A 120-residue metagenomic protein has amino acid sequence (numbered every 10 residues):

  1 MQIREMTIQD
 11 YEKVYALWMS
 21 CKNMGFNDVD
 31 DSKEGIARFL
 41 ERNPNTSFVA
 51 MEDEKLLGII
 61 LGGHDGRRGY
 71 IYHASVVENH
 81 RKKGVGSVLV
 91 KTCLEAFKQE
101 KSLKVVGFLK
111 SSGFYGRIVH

Functional and structural regions predicted by a protein language model:
M1-V14: A short beta-loop-alpha structural element at the N-terminal edge of CoA-dependent acyl/N-acetyltransferase catalytic
G25-E34: A short, aromatic/hydrophobic, helix- or strand-capping loop or linear motif that either lines the entrance/gate
A37-V49, Y70: A short helix-loop-beta-strand connector motif used in the catalytic cores of GNAT acetyltransferases and, in some
V49, K55-G63, Y70-S75: Conserved beta-strand in the GNAT
G63-Y72, R81, E100-L103: A conserved beta-turn-beta hairpin within the catalytic core of GNAT-like acetyltransferases that forms part
A74-R81, K110: A short, internal acetyl-CoA/4′-phosphopantetheine-binding micro-motif in the GNAT/acyltransferase core
K82-E95: Conserved acetyl-CoA-binding loop-helix of GNAT-fold acetyltransferases
V90, F97-K110: Conserved GNAT acetyl-CoA-binding A-motif
